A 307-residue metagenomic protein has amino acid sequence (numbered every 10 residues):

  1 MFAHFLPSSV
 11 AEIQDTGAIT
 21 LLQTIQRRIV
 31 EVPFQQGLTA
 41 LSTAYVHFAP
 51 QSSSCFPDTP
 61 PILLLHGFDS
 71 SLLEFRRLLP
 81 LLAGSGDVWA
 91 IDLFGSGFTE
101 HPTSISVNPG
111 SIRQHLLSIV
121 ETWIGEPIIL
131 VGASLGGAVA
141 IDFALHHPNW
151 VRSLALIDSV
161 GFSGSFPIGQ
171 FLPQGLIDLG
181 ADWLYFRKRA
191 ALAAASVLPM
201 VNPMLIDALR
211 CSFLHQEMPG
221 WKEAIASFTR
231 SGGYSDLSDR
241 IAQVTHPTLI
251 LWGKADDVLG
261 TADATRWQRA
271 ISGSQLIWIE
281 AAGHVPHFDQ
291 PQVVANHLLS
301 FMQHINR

Functional and structural regions predicted by a protein language model:
L6, T20, L184-Q243: Conserved alpha/beta-hydrolase catalytic His-Asp/Glu region
Q26-S52, W89-V131, L135, N296: Active-site loop/oxyanion-hole signature of alpha/beta-hydrolase fold enzymes
L41-F98: Conserved HGGG/HGGXW glycine-rich cap/lid loop of the alpha/beta-hydrolase fold
H66-F68, I128, G132-G137, I141: Conserved alpha/beta-hydrolase "nucleophile elbow" surrounding the catalytic nucleophile
I141-H146, W150-W183: Flexible "cap/lid" loop of the alpha/beta hydrolase fold
V244, I250-W252, D256: Short beta-strand/loop motif that positions the catalytic acidic residue of the alpha/beta-hydrolase fold
D257-D263: Conserved alpha/beta-hydrolase "acid-adjacent" motif
S274-R307: Catalytic active-site module of serine/aspartate enzymes centered on a nucleophile-bearing elbow/loop
